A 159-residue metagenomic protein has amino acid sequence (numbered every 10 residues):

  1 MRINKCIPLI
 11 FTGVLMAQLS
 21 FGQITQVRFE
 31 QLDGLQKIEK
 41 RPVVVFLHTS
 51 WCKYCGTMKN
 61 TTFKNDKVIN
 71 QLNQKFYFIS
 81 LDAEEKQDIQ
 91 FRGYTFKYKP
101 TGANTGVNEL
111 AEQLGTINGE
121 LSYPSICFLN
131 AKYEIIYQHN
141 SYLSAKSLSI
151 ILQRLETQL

Functional and structural regions predicted by a protein language model:
M1-I24: Bacterial Sec-dependent N-terminal signal peptides
T25-V43, L72: A short beta-strand-turn-helix
E39-K53: Short active-site neighborhood of thiol/selenol oxidoreductases, capturing the structured segment around
S50-T57, S125-C127: C-type cytochrome heme c attachment motif
S50-Y54, T62, A83-D88, Y133 (+1 more regions): Solvent-exposed loop/turn segments at secondary-structure junctions within structured extracellular/periplasmic domains
G56-Q71: Typically the conserved alpha-helix immediately C-terminal to a functionally engaged Cys/Sec in thioredoxin-like
V68, Y77-Y123, A131-K132, L155: Thioredoxin-like thiol-disulfide oxidoreductase module
A131-L159: Thiol-/selenol-based redox modules, centered on thioredoxin-like and closely related oxidoreductase domains
